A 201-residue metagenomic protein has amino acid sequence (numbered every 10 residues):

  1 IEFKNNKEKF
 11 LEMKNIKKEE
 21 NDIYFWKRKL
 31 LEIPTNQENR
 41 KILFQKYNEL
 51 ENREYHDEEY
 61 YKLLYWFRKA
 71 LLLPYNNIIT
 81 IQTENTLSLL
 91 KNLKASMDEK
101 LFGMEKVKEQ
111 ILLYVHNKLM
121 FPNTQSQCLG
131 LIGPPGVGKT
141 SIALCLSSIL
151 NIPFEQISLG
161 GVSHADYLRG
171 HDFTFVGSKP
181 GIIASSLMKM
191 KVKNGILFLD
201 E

Functional and structural regions predicted by a protein language model:
I1-L50, D57-E58: Charged, amphipathic alpha-helical segments characteristic of ABC-type P-loop ATPases involved in chromosome
K41-I79, T86-I132, I183-L187: Pre-Walker A (pre-P-loop) alpha-helix and adjacent loop at the N terminus of AAA/AAA+ ATPase modules, a conserved
W66, I111, T140-A143, S147 (+2 more regions): Conserved RecA-like P-loop NTPase ATPase core
T124-L159, M188-K189: Walker A/P-loop
L131-G133, G170, E201: The Walker A (P-loop) glycine that initiates the GxxxxGKT/S ATP-binding motif of P-loop NTPases
I157-S163, E201: A short hydrophobic beta-strand->loop->alpha-helix junction that borders the nucleotide-binding pocket of P-loop NTPases
V162-G177: Flexible beta-alpha connector loops of hexameric P-loop NTPases
T174-F198: Conserved alpha-helical scaffold flanking the Walker A/P-loop in AAA+ ATPase domains
